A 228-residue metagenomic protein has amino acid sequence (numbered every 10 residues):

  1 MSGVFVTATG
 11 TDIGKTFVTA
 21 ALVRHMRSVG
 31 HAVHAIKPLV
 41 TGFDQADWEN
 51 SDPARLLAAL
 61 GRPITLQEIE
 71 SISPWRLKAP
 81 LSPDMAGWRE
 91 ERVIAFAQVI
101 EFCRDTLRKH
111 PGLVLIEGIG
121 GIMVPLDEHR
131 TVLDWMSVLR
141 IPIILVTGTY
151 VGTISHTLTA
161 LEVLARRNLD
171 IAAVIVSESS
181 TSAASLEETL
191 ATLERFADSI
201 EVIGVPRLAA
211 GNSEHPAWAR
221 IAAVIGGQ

Functional and structural regions predicted by a protein language model:
G3, F17-V93, F102-T106: N-terminal phosphate/diphosphate-binding loop that engages ATP/GTP or pyrophosphate donors across diverse enzyme folds
V6-T7: Hydrophobic anchor at the beta1->P-loop junction of P-loop NTPases
I13-G14: Conserved glycine(s) of the Walker
K37, I144-T147, A172-E178: Short internal beta-strands
V99-E128: Switch II (G3) loop of P-loop NTPases
D127-D134, L158-L161, L186-A191: Charged helix-capping and loop-helix junction motifs
D127-Y150: Inter-motif core of Ras-like GTPase G domains
E162-Q228: C-terminal lobe/tail of nucleotide-utilizing enzymes
